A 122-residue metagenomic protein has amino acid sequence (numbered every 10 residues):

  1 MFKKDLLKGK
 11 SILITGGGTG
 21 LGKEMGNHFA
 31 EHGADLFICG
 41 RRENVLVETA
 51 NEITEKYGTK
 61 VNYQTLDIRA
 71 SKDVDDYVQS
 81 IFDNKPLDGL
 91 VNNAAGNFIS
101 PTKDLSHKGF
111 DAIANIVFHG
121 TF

Functional and structural regions predicted by a protein language model:
M1-S11: Flexible N-terminal pre-Rossmann segment of NAD(P)-dependent oxidoreductases
S11, G16-G20: Conserved glycine-rich cofactor-binding loop
G20, E24, N97: NAD(P)H-binding Rossmann-fold N-terminus in SDR/SDR-like oxidoreductases, specifically the glycine-rich beta1-alpha1
A34-E48: Conserved glycine-rich Rossmann-like NAD(P)H-binding loop of the short-chain dehydrogenase/reductase
T65-D76, H107: The beta1-alpha1 cofactor-binding region of Rossmann-like NAD(H)/NADP(H)-dependent oxidoreductases
N93-I99: Conserved NAD(P)H cofactor-binding loop of Rossmann-fold oxidoreductase domains
P101-T102, S106-A114: Substrate-binding pocket helix/loop in short-chain dehydrogenase/reductase
